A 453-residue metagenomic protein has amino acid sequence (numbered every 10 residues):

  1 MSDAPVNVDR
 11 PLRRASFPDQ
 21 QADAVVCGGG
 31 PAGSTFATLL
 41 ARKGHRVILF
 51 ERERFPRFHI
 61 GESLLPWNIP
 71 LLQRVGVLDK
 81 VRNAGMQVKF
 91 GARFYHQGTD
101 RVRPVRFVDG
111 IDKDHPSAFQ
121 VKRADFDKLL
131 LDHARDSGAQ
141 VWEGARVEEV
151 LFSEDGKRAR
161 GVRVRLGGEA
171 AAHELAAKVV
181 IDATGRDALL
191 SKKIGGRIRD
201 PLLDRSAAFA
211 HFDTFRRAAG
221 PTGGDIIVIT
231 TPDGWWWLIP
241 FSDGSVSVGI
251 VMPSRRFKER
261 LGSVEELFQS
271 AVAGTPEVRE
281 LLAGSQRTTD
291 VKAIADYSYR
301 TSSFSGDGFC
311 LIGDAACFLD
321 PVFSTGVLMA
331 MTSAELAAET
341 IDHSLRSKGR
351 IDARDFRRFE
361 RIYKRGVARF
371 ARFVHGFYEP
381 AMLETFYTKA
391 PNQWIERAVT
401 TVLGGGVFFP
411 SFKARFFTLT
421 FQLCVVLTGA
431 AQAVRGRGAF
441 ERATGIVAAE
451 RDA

Functional and structural regions predicted by a protein language model:
A15-G30: Beta1/beta-strand and adjacent pyrophosphate-binding region of the FAD-binding site in flavoprotein oxidoreductases
C27, A41-I60: Glycine-rich FAD pyrophosphate-binding loop
G33-S34: N-terminal Rossmann-fold NAD(P) dinucleotide-binding loop
R57-T99: N-terminal FAD cofactor-binding segment of flavoenzymes
I111-D132, L189, K258-S263: Short beta-strand to alpha-helix junction loop
H133-L282: Predominantly flavin-linked oxidoreductase catalytic cores and closely associated redox partners
R256-I341, L345-E360: FAD/FMN-dependent oxidoreductases across multiple families
E339-A453: C-terminal helical "tail/cap" subdomain of flavin- and related membrane-associated enzymes
